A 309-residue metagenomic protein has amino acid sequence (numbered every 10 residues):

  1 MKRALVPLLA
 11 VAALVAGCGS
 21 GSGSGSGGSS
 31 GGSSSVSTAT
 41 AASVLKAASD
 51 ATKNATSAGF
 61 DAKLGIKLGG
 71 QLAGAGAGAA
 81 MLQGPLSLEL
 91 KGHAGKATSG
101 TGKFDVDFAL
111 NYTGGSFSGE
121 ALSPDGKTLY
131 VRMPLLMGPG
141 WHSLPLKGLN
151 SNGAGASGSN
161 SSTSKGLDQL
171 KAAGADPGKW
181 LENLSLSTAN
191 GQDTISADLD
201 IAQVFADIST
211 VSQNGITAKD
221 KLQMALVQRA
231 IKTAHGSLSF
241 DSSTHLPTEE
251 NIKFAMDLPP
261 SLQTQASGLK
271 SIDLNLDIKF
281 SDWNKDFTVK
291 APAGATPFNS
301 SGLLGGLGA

Functional and structural regions predicted by a protein language model:
M1-L8: Bacterial N-terminal signal peptides that target proteins for export
R3, G19-A309: Subset-of-secretome marker
L14-G17: C-terminal motif of bacterial Sec signal peptides marking the signal peptidase cleavage site
